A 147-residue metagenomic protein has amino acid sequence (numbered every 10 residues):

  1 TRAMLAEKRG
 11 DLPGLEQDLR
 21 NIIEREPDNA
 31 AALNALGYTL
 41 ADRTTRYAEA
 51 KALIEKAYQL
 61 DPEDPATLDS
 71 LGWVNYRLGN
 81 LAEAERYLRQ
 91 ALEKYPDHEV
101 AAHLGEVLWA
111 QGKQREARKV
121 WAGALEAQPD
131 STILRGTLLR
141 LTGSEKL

Functional and structural regions predicted by a protein language model:
T1, K8, D42-R43, R77 (+2 more regions): Register position in tetratricopeptide repeats
M4, Y38-T39, W73, E106 (+1 more regions): Residue-level recognition of tetratricopeptide repeat
R25-E26, L60, E93-Y95, A127: Structural marker of alpha-solenoid helical repeat scaffolds
N29, D64, D97-H98, S131: Residue-level recognition of tetratricopeptide repeat
A32, T67, V100-A101, L134: TPR alpha-solenoid repeat register
